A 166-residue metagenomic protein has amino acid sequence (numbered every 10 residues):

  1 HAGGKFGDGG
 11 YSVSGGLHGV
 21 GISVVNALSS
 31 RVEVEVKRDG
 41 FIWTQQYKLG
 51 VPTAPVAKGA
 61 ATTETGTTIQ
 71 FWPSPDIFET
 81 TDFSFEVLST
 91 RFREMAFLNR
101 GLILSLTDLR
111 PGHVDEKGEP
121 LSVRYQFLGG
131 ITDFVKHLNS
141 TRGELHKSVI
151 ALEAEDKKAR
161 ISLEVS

Functional and structural regions predicted by a protein language model:
H1-G4, Q70, T80-T81, A154-S166: Proteins with a high burden of low-complexity, intrinsically disordered sequence enriched in S/T/G/P/A and R, requiring
H1-P73, F78-E79: GHKL (Bergerat-fold) ATPase N-terminal catalytic module, capturing the glycine-rich phosphate-binding loop and acidic
Y11-H18, F78-F85, P120-L128: Conserved phosphate/pyrophosphate-binding and hydrolysis machinery centered on Walker-type P-loop NTPases, extending
G19-S23, A27, F83, V87-T90 (+2 more regions): Generic recognition of stable, solvent-exposed alpha-helical segments in well-folded globular domains
A27-R31, R91, M95, H137: Generic, well-ordered alpha-helical scaffold segments in large soluble proteins
S29-R31, I42, G66-T68, S89 (+2 more regions): Broad gene-expression machinery/nucleic-acid interaction feature
T62-G112: ATP-binding catalytic core of ATPases
E86, R93-E94, G101, S105-S166: GHKL/Histidine-kinase-like ATPase module
